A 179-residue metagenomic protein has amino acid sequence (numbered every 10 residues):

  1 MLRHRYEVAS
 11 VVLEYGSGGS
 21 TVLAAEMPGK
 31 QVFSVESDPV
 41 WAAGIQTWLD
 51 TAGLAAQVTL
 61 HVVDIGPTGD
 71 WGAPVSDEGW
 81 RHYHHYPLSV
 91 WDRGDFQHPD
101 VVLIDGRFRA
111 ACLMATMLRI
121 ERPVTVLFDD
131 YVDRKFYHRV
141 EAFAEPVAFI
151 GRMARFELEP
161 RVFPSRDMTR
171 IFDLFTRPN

Functional and structural regions predicted by a protein language model:
M1-G69: SAM cofactor-binding core of SAM-dependent methyltransferases, primarily the Rossmann-like beta-alpha-beta module
R3-E7, V32-E36, A73-S76, H98-D100 (+1 more regions): N-terminal start-of-chain detector that recognizes signal peptides and the immediate post-cleavage beginning
Y15, Y83-Y86, Y131, Y137: Aromatic side chains
Q31-V32, D50-G53, D77-G79, F143-P146: Short, hinge-like loop/turn segments at secondary-structure boundaries
W41-L49, G69-G72, K135-E141, F156-P160: Short, charged, surface-exposed secondary-structure boundary motifs
D50, R81, R170-D173: Polar/charged alpha-helical tracts
H61-A115: Internal catalytic-core helix/loop-beta-alpha segment that presents or stabilizes conserved functional determinants
W91-N179: C-terminal substrate-binding/active-site "lid" region of AdoMet-derived donor-dependent transferases
